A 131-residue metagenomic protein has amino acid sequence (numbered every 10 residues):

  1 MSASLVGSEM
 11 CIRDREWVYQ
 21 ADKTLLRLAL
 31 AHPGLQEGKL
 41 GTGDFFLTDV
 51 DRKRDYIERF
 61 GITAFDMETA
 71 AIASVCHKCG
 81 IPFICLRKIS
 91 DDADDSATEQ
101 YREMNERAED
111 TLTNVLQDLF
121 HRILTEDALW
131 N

Functional and structural regions predicted by a protein language model:
M1-G7, C11-I12: Single conserved hydrophobic/aromatic residue that forms the stacking wall/gate of nucleotide- or nucleobase-binding
S8, G61, F65, N105-L112: Gly/Ser/Thr-rich active-site loops/lids in small-molecule metabolic enzymes that frequently grip phosphoryl groups
R13-A21: A short acidic, glycine-rich active-site loop that binds or catalyzes chemistry on phosphate/adenosine moieties
D22-S90: Active-site-adjacent substrate-binding region of metalloamidase/peptidase-like peptide-processing proteins
A93-N131: His/Asp/Glu-rich mid-to-C-terminal helical/loop segments that flank catalytic regions of hydrolases
